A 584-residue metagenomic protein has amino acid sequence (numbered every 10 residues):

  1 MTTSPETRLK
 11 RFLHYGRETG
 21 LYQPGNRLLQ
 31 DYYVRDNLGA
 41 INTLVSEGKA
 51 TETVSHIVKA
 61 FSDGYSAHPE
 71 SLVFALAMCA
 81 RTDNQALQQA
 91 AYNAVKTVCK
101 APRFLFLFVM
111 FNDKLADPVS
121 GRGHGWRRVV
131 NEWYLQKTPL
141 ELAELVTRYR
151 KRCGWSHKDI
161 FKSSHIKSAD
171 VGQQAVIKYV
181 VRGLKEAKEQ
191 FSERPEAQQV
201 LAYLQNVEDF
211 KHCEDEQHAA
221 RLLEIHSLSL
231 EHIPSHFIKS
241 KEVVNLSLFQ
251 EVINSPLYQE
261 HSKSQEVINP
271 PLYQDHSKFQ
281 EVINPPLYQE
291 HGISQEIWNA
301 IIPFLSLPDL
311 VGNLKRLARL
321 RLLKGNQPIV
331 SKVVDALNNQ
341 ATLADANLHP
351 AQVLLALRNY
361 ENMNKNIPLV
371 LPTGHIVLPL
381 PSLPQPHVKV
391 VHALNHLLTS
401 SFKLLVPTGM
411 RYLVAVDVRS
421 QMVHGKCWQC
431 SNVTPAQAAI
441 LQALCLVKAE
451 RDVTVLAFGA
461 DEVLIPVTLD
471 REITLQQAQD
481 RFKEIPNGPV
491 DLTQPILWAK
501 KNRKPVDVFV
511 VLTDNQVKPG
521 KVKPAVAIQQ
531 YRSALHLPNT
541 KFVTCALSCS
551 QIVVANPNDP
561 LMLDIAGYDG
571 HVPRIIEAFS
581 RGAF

Functional and structural regions predicted by a protein language model:
M1-H261, Q265-A436, K448-F584: Long lumenal/extracellular ectodomains of secretory and single-pass membrane proteins
